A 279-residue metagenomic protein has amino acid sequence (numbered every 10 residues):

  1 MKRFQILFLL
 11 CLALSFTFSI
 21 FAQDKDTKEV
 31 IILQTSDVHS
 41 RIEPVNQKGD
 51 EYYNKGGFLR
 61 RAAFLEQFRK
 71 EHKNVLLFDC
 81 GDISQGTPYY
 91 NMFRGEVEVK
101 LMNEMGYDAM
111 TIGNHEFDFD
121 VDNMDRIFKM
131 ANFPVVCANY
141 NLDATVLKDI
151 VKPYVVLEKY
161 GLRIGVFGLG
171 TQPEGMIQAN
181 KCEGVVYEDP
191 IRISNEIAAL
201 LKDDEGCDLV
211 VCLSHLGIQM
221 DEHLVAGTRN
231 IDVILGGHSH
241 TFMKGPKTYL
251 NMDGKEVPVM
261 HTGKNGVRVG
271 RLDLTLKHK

Functional and structural regions predicted by a protein language model:
M1-I6: Positively charged n-region of N-terminal signal peptides that target proteins for export
L7-T17: Bacterial N-terminal signal peptides
A22-K279: Acidic, metal/ion-coordinating pockets
